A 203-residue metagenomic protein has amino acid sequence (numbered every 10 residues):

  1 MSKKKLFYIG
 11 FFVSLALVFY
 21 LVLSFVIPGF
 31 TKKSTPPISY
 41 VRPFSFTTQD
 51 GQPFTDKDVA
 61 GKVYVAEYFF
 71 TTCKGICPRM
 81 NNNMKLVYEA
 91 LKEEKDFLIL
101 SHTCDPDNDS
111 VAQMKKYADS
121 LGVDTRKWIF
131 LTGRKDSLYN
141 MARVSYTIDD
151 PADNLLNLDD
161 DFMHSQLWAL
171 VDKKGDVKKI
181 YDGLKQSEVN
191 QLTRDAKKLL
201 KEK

Functional and structural regions predicted by a protein language model:
M1-P43, T47, E202-K203: N-terminal targeting signals for export/organelle localization
V41-R42, Y64, S165-L167: Short loop/turn microsegments at loop-to-beta-strand junctions
F44-V63, Y88: A short beta-strand-turn-helix
D56-M84, L100: Short active-site neighborhood of thiol/selenol oxidoreductases, capturing the structured segment around
N83-E93: Short hydrophobic signal-anchor/transmembrane segments that target glycosyltransferases and glycosylation machinery
D96-D109, R126-L138: Thiol-based oxidoreductase modules, predominantly thioredoxin-like and allied folds used for disulfide exchange
K115-S165: Short, internal strand/loop/helix patches that form the active-site neighborhood or redox-interaction surface
N154-K203: Thiol-/selenol-based redox modules, centered on thioredoxin-like and closely related oxidoreductase domains
